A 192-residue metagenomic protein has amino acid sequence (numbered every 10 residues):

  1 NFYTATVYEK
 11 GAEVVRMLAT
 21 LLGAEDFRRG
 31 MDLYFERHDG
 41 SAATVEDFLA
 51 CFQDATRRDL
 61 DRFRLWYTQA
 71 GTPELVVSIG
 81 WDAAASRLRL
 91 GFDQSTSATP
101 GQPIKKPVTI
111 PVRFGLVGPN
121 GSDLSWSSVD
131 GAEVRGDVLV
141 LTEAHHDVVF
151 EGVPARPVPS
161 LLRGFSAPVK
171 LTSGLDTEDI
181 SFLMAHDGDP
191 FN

Functional and structural regions predicted by a protein language model:
N1-A5, G23, N192: Intrinsic structural disorder
N1-E13, M17: Acidic/His/Gly-enriched intrinsically disordered linker/tail segments that often contain short helix/coil "MoRF-like"
G11-V14, E25, E36-N192: Non-catalytic accessory/interaction domains
A19-L21: Acidic, glycine-rich low-complexity/disordered segments
A24-M31: Short, well-structured active-site flanking segments
